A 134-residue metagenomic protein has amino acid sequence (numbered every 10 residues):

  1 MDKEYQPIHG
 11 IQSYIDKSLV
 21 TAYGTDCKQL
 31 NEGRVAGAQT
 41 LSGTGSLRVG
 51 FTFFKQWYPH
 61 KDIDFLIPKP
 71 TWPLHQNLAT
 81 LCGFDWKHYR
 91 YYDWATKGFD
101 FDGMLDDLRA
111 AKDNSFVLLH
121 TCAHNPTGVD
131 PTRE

Functional and structural regions predicted by a protein language model:
D2-E134: Conserved core of the PLP fold type I
